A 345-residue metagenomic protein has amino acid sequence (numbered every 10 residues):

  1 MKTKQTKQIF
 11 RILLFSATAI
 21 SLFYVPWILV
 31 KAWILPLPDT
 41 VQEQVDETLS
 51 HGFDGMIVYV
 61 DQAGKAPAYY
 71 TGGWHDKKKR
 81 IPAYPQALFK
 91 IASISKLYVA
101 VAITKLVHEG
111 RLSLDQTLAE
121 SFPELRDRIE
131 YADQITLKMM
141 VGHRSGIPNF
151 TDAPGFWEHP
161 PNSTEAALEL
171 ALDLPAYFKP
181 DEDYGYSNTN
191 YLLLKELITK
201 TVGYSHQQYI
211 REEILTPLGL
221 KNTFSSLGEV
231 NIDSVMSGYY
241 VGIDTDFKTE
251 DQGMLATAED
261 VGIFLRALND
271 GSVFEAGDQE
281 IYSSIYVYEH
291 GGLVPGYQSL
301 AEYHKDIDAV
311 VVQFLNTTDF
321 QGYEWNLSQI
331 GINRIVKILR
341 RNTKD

Functional and structural regions predicted by a protein language model:
M1-T71, G242-D345: Catalytic loop of the DD-peptidase/beta-lactamase superfamily, centered on the K-T-G motif and neighboring
L37, V41, I91, S95 (+5 more regions): Hydrophobic (often cysteine-bearing) scaffold residues that line and stabilize catalytic clefts of nucleotide/cofactor
D54, K79-M139, F178-Y186, T249-Q252: Short active-site loop at a secondary-structure junction that contains or immediately precedes the catalytic residue(s)
A68-G73, A83-A87: Short pre-catalytic segments that frame enzyme active sites
W74-D76, G146-I147: Active-site/binding-pocket entry motifs
D76-Y84, G322-Q329: A short, polar/charged loop-to-alpha-helix boundary motif
E130-L300: Short, surface-exposed loop or secondary-structure junction motifs that flank catalytic or metal-binding residues
